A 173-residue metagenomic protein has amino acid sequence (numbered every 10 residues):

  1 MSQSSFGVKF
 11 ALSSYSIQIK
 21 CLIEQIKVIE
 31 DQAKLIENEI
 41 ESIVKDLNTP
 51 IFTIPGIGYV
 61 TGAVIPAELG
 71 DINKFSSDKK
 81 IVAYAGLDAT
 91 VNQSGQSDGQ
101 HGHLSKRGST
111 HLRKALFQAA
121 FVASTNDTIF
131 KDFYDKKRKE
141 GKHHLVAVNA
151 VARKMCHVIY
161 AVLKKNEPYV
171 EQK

Functional and structural regions predicted by a protein language model:
M1-K173: A detector of single, family-specific signature residues that are central to catalytic or substrate-handling motifs
